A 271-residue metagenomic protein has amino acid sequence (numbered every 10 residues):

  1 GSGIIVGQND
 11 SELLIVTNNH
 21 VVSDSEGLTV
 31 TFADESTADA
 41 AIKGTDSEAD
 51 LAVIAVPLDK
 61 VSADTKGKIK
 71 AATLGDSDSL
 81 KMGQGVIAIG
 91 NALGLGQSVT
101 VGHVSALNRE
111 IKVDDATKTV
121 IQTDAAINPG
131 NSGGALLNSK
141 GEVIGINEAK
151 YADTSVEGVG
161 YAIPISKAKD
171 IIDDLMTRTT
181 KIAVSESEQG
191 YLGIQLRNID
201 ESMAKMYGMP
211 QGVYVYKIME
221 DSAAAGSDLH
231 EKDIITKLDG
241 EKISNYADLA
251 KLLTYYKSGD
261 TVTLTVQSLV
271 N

Functional and structural regions predicted by a protein language model:
G1, T31-A38, L93-V101, E186-Y191 (+1 more regions): Short coil-to-beta-strand transition motifs
G3, L28, A38-A40, G102 (+3 more regions): Small-residue-enriched segments and motifs
I5-G90, G94-Q97, T179, E241-S244 (+1 more regions): Conserved active-site neighborhood of the chymotrypsin/trypsin-like protease fold
Q8, N19, K43-T45, S77 (+9 more regions): Residue-level recognition of beta-strand microenvironments
S23-L28, V61-A71, I89-G102, N108-G133 (+3 more regions): Active-site loop architecture of trypsin-fold serine endopeptidases
T29-T31, A52-P57, T73, D124 (+5 more regions): Short, acidic/hydrophobic/Gly-rich beta-strand patch recurrent on exposed beta strands that often constitutes part
D34-S36, T45-A49, L80, T117 (+6 more regions): Short flexible coil/turn linkers enriched for glycine and charged/polar residues that connect secondary-structure
A41-I42, K81, N138-V143, K167-N271: C-terminal recognition in membrane/secretory proteostasis and scaffolding
